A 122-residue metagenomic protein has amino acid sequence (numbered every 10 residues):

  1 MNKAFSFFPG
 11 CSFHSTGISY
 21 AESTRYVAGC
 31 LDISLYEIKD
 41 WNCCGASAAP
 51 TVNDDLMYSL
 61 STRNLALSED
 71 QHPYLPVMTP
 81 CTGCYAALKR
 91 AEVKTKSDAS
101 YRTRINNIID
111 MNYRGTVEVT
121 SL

Functional and structural regions predicted by a protein language model:
M1-L122: Iron-sulfur cluster-binding electron-transfer modules in prokaryotic oxidoreductases
